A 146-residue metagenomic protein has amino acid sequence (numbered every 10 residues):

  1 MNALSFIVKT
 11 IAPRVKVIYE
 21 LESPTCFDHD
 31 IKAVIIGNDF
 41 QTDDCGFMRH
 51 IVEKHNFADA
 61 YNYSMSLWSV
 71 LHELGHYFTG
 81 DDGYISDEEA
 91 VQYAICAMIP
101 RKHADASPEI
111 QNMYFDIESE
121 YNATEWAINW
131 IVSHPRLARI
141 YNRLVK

Functional and structural regions predicted by a protein language model:
M1-R14: Zn2+-dependent metallopeptidase catalytic core
I11-V15, L71, G75-G80, A127-H134: A generic structural signal for ordered secondary structure
V15-L21, Y141-K146: C-terminal or late-domain output modules
I18-M65, L74-D81: Active-site scaffold of zinc-dependent metalloenzymes
S64-W68, H72, Y121-E125: A structural signal for well-ordered alpha-helical segments within the folded catalytic domains of diverse enzymes
Y77, D81-I99: Conserved, surface-exposed functional patches that form binding/active-site neighborhoods
V91-K146: Metalloprotease/metallohydrolase-associated module, dominated by Zn2+-dependent proteases
